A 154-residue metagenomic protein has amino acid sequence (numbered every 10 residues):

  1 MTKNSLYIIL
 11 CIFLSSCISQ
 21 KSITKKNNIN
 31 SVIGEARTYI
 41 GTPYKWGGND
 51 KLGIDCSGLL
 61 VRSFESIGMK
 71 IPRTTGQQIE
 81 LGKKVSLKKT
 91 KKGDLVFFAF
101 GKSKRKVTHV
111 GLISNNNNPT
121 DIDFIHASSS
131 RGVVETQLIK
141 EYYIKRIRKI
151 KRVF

Functional and structural regions predicted by a protein language model:
T2-L10: Sec-dependent signal peptide recognition, specifically the positively charged N-region followed immediately by
S15-S16: C-terminal motif of bacterial Sec signal peptides marking the signal peptidase cleavage site
S19-T24, K84, T108-F154: Aromatic- and glycine-rich peptidoglycan recognition patches
K21-W46: Post-signal peptide N-terminal segment of mature Sec-exported envelope proteins
I29-I33, R37, S57-V61, T90 (+2 more regions): Extracytoplasmic/secreted envelope proteins and their assembly/folding machinery, especially bacterial periplasmic
P43-K92: Catalytic cysteine-centered active-site loop
K102-R105: Short, charged beta-turn/beta-strand-edge "cap" motif at the junction between a beta-strand and an adjacent loop
